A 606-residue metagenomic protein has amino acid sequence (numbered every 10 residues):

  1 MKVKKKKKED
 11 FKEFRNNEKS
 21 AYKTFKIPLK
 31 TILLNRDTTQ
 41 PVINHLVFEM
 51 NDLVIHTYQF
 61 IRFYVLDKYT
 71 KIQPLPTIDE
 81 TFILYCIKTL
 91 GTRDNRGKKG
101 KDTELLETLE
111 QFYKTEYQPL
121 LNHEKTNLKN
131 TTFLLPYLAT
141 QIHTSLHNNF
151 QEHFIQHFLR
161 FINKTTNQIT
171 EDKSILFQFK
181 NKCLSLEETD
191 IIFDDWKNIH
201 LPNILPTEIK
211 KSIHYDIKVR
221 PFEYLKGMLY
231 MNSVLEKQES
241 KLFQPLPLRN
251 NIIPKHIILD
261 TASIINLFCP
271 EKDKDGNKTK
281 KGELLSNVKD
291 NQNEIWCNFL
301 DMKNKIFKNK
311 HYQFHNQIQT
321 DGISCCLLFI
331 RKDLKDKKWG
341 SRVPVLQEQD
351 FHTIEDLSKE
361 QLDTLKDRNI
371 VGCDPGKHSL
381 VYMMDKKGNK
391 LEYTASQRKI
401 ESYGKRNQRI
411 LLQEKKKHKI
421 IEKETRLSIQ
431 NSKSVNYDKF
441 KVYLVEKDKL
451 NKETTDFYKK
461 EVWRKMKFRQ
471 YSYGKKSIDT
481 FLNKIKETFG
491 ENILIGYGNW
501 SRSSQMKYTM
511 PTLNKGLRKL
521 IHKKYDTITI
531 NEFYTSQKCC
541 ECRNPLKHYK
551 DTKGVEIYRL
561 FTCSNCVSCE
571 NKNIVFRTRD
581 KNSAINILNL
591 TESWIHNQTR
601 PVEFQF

Functional and structural regions predicted by a protein language model:
K2-Q59, V65-P74, I78-F606: Positively charged, helix-rich recognition surfaces that bind polyanionic ligands
